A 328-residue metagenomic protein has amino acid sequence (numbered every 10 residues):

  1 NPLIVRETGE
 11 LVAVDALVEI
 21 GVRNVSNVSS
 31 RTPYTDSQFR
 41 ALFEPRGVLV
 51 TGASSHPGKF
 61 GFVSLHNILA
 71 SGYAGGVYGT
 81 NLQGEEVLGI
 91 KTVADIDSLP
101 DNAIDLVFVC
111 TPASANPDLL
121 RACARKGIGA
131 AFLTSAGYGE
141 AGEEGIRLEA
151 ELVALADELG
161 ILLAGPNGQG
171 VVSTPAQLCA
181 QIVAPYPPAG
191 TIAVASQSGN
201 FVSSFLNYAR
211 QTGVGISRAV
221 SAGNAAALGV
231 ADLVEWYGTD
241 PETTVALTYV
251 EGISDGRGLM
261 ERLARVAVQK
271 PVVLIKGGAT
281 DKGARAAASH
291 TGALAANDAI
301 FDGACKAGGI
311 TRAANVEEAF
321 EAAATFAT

Functional and structural regions predicted by a protein language model:
P2-T328: Catalytic-core regions of core metabolic enzymes, especially those transforming organic acids/acyl-group intermediates
